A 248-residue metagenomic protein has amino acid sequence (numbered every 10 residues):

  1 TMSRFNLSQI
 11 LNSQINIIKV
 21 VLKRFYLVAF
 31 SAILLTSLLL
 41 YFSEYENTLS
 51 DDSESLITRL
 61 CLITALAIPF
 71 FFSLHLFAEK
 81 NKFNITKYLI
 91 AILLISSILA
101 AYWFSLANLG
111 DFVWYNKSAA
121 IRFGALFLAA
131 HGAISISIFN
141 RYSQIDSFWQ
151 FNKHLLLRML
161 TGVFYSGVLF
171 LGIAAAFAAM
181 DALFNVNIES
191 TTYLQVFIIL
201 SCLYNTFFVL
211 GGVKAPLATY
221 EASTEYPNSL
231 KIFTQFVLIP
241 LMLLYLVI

Functional and structural regions predicted by a protein language model:
M2-S3, F148: Non-membrane alpha-helical secondary structure
S3-K82, I92-S97: N-terminal signal-anchor module of multipass membrane proteins
F30, L34, L38, A65-S73 (+4 more regions): Hydrophobic, lipid-facing residues on alpha-helical transmembrane segments of integral membrane proteins
A32-S50, L99-G110, G172-A182, L246-I248: Membrane-embedded alpha-helical segments in integral membrane proteins
N81-I90, F104-Y204, G211-Q235: Membrane-interface helix-loop-helix junctions at boundaries between adjacent transmembrane segments
K87-I98, P240: Amphipathic repeat-derived elements
N205, T234-I248: Beta-propeller domains
